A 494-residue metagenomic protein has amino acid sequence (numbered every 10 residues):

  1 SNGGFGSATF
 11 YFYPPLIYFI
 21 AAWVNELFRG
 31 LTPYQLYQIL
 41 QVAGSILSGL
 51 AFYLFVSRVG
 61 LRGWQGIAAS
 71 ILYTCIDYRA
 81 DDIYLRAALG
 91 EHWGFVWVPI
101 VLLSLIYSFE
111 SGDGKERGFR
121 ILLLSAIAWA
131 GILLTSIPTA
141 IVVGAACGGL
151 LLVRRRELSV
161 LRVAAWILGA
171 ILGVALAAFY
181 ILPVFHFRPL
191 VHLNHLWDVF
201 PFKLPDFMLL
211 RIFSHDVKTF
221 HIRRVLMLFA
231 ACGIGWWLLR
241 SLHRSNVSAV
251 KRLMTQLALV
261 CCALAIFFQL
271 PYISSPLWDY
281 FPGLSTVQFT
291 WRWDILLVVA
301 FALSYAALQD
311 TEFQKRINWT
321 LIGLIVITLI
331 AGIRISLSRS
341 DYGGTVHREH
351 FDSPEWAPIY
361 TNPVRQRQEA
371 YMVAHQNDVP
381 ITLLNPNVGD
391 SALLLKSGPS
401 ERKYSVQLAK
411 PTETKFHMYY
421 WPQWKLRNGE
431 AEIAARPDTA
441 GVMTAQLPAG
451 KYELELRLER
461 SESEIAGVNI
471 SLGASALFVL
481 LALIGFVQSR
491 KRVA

Functional and structural regions predicted by a protein language model:
S1-Y342, Y452, R457, E464-A494: Membrane-embedded transmembrane-helix bundle of lipid-linked glycan/lipid transferases
G4, K115, S248, V364 (+2 more regions): Intrinsic disorder/low-complexity detector
T9-Y11, L16, A178, P358 (+4 more regions): Intrinsically disordered, low-complexity segments enriched in small/polar residues
Y11-F12, V96, Y180, F351 (+6 more regions): Compositionally biased, intrinsically disordered/low-complexity regions enriched for serine, proline and threonine
W97, R155, L209-L210, L239 (+7 more regions): Intrinsically disordered, low-complexity regions
S338-L393, P399-S400: Membrane-interface segments at or immediately adjacent to transmembrane helices that form the boundary between
N377-V493: Active-site-proximal, structured, solvent-exposed surfaces of multi-pass membrane proteins that position macromolecular
